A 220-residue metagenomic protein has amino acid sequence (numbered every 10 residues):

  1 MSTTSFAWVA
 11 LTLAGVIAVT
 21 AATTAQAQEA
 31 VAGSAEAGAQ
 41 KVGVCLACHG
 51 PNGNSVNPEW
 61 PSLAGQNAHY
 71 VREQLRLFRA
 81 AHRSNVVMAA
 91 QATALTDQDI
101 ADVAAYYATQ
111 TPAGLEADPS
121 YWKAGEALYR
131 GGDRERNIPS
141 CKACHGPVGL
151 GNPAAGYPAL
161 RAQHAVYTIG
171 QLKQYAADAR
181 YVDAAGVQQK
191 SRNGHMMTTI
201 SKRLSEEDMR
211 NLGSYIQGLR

Functional and structural regions predicted by a protein language model:
M1-T12: Bacterial N-terminal signal peptides that target proteins for export
A10-T20: Bacterial N-terminal signal peptides
T23-V42, V56-E59, T109-E135: Electrostatic cytochrome c docking/interface patches
A35, G53-R83, A89-A94, K142 (+2 more regions): Gly/Gly-Pro-rich "capping" loops immediately C-terminal to redox-active cysteine motifs in periplasmic/lumenal
G38, C45-N52, V103, I138-G149 (+1 more regions): The canonical Cys-X-X-Cys-His
T93-L115, A124, Q171, T199-R220: C-terminal capping alpha-helices of c-type cytochrome domains
L128-P139, V182-S191: Intrinsically disordered, low-complexity Ser/Thr- and acidic-rich flexible linkers and loops, especially at boundaries
A155-R220: Structured core of small recognition/catalytic domains
